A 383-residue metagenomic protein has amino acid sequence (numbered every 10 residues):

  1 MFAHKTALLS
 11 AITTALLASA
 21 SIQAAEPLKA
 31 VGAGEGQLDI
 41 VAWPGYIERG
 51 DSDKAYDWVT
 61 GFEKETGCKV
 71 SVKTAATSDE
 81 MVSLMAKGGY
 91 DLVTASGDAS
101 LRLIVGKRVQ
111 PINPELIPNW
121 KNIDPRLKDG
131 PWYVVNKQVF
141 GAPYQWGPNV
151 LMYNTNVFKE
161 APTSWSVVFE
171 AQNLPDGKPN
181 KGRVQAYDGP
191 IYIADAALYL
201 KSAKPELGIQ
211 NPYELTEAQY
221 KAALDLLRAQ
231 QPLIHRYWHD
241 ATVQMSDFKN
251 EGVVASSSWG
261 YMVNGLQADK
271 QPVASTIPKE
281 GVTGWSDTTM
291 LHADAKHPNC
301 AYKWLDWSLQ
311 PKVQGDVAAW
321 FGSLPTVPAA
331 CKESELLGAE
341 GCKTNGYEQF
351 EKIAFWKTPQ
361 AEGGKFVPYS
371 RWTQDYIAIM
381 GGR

Functional and structural regions predicted by a protein language model:
M1-L38, R383: Short, low-complexity disordered leader/linker segments with a strong preference for bacterial N-terminal type II
A25-L103: Early extracytoplasmic/lumenal segment of secretory-pathway proteins
E48-D53, T94-V243: Extracytoplasmic ligand-binding site segments that recognize negatively charged/polar headgroups
D91-A95, Y237, V254-W259, A274-S275: Paired acidic/hydrophobic, glycine-rich loop segments that form the ligand-binding mouth/hinge of periplasmic-binding
A99-R102, S257-P272: A ligand-binding cleft/hinge motif common to bilobed small-molecule-binding domains
N122, K221, L226-Q230, D269-A293: Periplasmic-binding protein-like
D287, H292-W356: Mature extracytoplasmic/periplasmic domains
E351-R383: Conserved C-terminal helix/tail region of periplasmic/extracytoplasmic solute-binding proteins
